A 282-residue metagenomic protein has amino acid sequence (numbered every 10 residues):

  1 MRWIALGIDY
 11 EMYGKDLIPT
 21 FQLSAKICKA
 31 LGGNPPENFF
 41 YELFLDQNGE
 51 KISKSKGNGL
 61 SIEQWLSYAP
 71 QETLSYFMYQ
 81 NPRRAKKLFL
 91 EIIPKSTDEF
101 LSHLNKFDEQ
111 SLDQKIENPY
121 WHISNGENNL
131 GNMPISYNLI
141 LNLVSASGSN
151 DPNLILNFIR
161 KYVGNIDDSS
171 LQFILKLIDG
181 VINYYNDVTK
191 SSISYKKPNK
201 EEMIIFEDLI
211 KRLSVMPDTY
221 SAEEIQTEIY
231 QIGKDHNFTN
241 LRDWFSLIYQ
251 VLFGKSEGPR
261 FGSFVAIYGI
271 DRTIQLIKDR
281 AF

Functional and structural regions predicted by a protein language model:
M1-A25, K29-G32: Divalent-metal (Mg2+/Mn2+/Ca2+)-assisted nucleotide/phosphate chemistry catalytic cores
M12-Y13, E50-K51, D218: A generic structural signal for short
D16-Q22, L31, Y41-D179, N183 (+1 more regions): Catalytic adenosine-cofactor/nucleotide-binding cores of aminoacyl-tRNA synthetases and other
K26, Q64, Q231: Surface-exposed charge patches
K29-P36, T239: Secondary-structure transition/capping motifs at alpha-helix termini and the adjoining loop/turn into the next element
I159-F282: Basic, alpha-helical terminal appendages of large translation-related enzymes
